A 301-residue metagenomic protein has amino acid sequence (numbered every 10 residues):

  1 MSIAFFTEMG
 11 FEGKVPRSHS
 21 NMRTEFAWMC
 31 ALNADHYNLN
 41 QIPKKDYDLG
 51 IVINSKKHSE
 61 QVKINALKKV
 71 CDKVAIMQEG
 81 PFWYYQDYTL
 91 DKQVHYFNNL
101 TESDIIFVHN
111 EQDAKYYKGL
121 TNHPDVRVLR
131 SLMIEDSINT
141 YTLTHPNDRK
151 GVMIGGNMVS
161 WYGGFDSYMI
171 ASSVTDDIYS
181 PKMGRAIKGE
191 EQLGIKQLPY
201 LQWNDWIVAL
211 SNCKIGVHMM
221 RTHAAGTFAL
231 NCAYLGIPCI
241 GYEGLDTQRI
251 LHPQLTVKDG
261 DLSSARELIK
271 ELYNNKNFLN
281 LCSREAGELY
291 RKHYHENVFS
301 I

Functional and structural regions predicted by a protein language model:
M1-A66, Q254, K258: N-terminal pre-catalytic "stem/leader" segment of glycosyltransferase-like enzymes
V15-R17, N21, E135-W203: Conserved catalytic-core segment of nucleotide-activated headgroup transferases in glycan assembly
L49-N54, N65-Q86, F107: Active-site proximal beta-strand in glycosyltransferases
Y88-I106: Membrane-proximal helix-turn-helix segments that form the acceptor-binding/catalytic region of lipid-linked
T101-P124: A short, active-site helix/loop in glycosyltransferases that binds the activated sugar's phosphate group
V208-A224, I237: Acidic donor-binding loop of glycosyltransferase active sites
Q248-K270: Change "using UDP/GDP/dTDP sugars" to "using nucleotide sugars
N274-I301: A charged, aromatic-enriched C-terminal amphipathic alpha-helix characteristic of glycosyltransferases across folds
